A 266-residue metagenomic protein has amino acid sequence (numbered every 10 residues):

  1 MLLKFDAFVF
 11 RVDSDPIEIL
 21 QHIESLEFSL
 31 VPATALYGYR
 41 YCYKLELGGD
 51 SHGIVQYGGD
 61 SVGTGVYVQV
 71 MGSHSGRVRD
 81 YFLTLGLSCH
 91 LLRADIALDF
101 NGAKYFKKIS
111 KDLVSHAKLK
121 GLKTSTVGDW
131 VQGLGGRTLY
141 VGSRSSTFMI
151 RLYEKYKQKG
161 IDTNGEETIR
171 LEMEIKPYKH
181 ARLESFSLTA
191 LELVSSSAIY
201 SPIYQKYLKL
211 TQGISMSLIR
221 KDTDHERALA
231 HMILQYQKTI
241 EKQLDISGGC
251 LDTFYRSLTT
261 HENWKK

Functional and structural regions predicted by a protein language model:
M1-D224, H231-K266: Structured, helix-rich domain cores that form ligand/interaction pockets
